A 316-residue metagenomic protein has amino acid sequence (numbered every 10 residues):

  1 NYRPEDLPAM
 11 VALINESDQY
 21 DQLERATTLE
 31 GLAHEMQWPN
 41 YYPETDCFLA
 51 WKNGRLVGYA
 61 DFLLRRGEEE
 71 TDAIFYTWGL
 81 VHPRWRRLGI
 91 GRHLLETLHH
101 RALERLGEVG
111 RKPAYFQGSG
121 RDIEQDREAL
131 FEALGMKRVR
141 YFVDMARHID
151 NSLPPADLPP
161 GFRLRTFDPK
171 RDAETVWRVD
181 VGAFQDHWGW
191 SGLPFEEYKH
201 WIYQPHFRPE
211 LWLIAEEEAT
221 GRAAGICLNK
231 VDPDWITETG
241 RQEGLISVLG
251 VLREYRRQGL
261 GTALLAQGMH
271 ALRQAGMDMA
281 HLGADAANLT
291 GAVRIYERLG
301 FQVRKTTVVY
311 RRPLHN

Functional and structural regions predicted by a protein language model:
N1-A12, R163-R178: A short beta-loop-alpha structural element at the N-terminal edge of CoA-dependent acyl/N-acetyltransferase catalytic
Q19-Y41, K52, A60-E69, Q185-L249: A conserved beta-strand-loop-helix scaffold within acyl/acetyltransferase catalytic domains
L49-K52, L63-R65, Y76-I90, L249-R257 (+1 more regions): A short, internal acetyl-CoA/4′-phosphopantetheine-binding micro-motif in the GNAT/acyltransferase core
L64-G161, V308-R312: Acyl-donor-binding surface of acyltransferase catalytic domains
T77, F116-S119, I246, A280-A284: Conserved hydrophobic beta-strand within the GNAT/NAT acetyltransferase core sheet that lines the active-site cleft
R87-L103, S247-V251, R257-Q274, M279 (+1 more regions): Conserved acetyl-CoA-binding loop-helix of GNAT-fold acetyltransferases
R127-F131, Y296, F301: Conserved active-site tyrosine of GNAT-family acetyltransferases
V143-R163, D278-V293, L299-N316: C-terminal "cap" of GNAT-fold acetyltransferases
